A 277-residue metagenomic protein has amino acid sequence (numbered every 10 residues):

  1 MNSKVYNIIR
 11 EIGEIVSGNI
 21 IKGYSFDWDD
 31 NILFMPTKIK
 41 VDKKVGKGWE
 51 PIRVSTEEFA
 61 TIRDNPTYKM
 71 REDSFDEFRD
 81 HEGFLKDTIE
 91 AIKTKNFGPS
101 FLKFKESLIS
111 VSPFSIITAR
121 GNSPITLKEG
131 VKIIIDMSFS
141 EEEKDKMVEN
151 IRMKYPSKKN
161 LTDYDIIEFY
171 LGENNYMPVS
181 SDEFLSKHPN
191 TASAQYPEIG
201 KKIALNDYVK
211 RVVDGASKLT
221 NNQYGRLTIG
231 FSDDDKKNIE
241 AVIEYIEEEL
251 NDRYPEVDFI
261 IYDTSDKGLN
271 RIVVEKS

Functional and structural regions predicted by a protein language model:
S3-G18: Proteolytic processing junctions in secreted/extracellular precursors, especially proprotein convertase/trypsin-like
E11, R226, E240-A241, N251-S277: C-terminal accessory extensions appended to soluble enzyme cores
I15-P189: Alpha-helical substrate-recognition element adjacent to the catalytic core
K22-Y24, K201-K236: Conserved Lys-Pro-Asp/Glu-containing loop-to-beta segment of HAD-superfamily phosphomonoesterases, centered on
G23-F26, S115-T118, T228-D234, I260-S265: Extended hydrophobic secondary-structure segments that form protein cores and membrane-embedded regions
E106-S110, V131-S140, V213, Q223 (+1 more regions): Short, surface-exposed basic-aromatic patches at helix termini and helix-loop junctions that form
K187-P197: Active-site-proximal specificity loops/subdomain of glycosyltransferases
D233-E247: Acidic, divalent-metal-coordinating active-site segment for phosphoryl/phosphodiester hydrolysis, typified by short
